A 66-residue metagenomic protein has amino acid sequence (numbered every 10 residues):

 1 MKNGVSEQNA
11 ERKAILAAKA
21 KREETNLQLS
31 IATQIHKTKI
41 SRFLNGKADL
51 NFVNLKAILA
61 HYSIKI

Functional and structural regions predicted by a protein language model:
M1-R22: A short, Lys/Arg-rich alpha-helix, primarily the initiator
L16, L27, T38: Residues within the helices of the helix-turn-helix
A18, A32, F43: Residues in the recognition helix of alpha-helical DNA-binding motifs
K19, S30, L59: The alpha-helix within a helix-turn-helix
E23-T25, L50: Residue-level signal for the short linker/turn that defines the boundary of a DNA-recognition helix
T25-A32: Short alpha-helical "recognition helix" segments of helix-turn-helix
I35-D49: Recognition helix of helix-turn-helix/homeodomain-like DNA-binding domains that insert into the DNA major groove
N51-I66: DNA major-groove recognition helix of helix-turn-helix/homeodomain DNA-binding modules
